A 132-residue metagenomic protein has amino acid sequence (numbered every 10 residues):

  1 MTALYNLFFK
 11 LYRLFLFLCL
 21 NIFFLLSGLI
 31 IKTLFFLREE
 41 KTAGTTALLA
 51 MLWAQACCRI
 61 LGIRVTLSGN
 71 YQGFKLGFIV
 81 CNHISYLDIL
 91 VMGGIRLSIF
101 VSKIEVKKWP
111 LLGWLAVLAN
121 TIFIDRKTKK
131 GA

Functional and structural regions predicted by a protein language model:
T2-T66, W114-L115: A transmembrane-helix-recognition feature enriched in membrane-embedded lipid enzymes and envelope glyco-/phospholipid
R59-A132: Soluble catalytic domains of membrane acyltransferases
